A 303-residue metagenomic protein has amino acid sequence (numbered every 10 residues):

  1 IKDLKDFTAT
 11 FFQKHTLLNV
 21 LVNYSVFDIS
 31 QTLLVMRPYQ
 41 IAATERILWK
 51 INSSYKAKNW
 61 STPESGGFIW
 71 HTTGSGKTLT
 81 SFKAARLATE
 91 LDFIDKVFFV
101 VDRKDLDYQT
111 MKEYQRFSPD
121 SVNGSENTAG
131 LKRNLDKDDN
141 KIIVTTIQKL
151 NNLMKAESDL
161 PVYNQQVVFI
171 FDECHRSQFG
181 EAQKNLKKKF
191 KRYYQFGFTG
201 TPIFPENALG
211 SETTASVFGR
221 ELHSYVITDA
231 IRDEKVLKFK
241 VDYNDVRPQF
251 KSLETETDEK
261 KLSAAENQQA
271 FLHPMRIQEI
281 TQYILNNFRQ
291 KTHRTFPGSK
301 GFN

Functional and structural regions predicted by a protein language model:
I1-K96, D105, Q109-D120, D138-K141 (+4 more regions): ATP-dependent helicase/translocase motor core
T72-T73, H175-S177, K189-N207: Conserved helicase ATPase motor motifs in RecA-like P-loop NTPase domains
F93-D95, N140, Q165-Q166, F190-Y194 (+2 more regions): Short glycine-/polar-rich loops that comprise or flank the Walker A/P-loop and associated switch/sensor motifs
V101-K104, G124-R133, I147-N152: Conserved helicase motor
K104-L106, Q148-N151, H175-R176, G200-P205 (+2 more regions): Conserved nucleotide-binding/hydrolysis micro-motifs of P-loop NTPases
I142-F171, R176-N185: Conserved RecA-like ASCE ATPase "motif II neighborhood" in helicase/translocase motors
A208-N303: Interdomain helical connector at the RecA1-RecA2 junction of SF1/SF2 helicase-like NTPases
